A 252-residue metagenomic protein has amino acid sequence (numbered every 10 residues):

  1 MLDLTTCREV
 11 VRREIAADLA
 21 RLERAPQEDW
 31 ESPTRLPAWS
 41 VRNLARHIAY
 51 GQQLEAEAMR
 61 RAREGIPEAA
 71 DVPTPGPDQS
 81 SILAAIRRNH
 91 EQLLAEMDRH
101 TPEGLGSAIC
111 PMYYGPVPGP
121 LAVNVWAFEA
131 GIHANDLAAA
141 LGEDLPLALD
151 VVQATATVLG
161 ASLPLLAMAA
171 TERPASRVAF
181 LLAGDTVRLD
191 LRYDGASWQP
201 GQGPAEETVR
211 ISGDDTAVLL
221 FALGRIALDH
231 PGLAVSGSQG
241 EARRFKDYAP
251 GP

Functional and structural regions predicted by a protein language model:
M1-R46: An N-terminal domain-cap segment
M1-T6, Y50-A108, D144-A148: Short, helix-capping/interhelical loops that line the mouth of catalytic, cofactor-, or ligand-binding pockets
I15-E23, Q52-A56, R87-D98, G131-A138 (+1 more regions): Structural signal for well-ordered, non-membrane alpha-helices
E28-A69, P111-A169, V218: Short, contiguous alpha-helical
T74-S107, P118-E129, D136, P174-F180 (+2 more regions): Acidic/histidine-rich alpha-helical segments that form the ligand environment of transition-metal centers
A154-L191: A glycine-rich beta-turn/hairpin centered on an aromatic-Pro dipeptide
L181-R210: Acidic/His-leaning functional-site neighborhoods
P204-P252: C-terminal interaction segments
